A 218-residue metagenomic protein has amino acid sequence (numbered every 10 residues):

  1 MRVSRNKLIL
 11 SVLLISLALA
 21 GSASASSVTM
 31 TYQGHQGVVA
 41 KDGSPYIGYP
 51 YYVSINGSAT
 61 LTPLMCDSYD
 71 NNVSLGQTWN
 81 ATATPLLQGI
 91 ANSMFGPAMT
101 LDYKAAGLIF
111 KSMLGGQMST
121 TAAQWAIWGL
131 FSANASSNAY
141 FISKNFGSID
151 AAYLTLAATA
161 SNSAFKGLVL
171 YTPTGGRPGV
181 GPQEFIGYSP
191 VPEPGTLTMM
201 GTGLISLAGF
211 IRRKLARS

Functional and structural regions predicted by a protein language model:
R2-S27, Q183-A208: Short, threonine-centered small-residue motifs that mark membrane-proximal processing/anchoring sites and TM-junction
S4-N6, F110, F165, R213: Generic cytosolic/nucleocytoplasmic N-terminal low-complexity/intrinsically disordered segments
L8, S74-G76, T198, S218: A broad, structure-centric signal for solvent-exposed, well-ordered loop/edge residues that line or flank functional
L17-S24, L156-T159, L215: Residue-level detector of intrinsically disordered, flexible termini and proteolytic processing junctions
S26-S189: Short, surface-exposed polybasic-aromatic patches that bind anionic ligands, especially phosphate groups
Y51, P192, R213: A contiguous, well-structured "functional interface" segment within a domain
A208-S218: C-terminal membrane-anchoring or membrane-association module
